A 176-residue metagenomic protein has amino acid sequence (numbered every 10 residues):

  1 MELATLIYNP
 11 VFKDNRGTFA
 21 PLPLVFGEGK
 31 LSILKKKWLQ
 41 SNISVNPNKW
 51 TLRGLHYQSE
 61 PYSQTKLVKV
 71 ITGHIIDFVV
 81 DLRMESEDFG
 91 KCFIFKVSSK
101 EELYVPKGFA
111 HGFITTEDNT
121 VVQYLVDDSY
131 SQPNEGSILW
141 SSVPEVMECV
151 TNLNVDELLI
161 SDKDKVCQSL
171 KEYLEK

Functional and structural regions predicted by a protein language model:
M1-K96, N119, V126-K176: Non-catalytic, conserved peripheral segments adjacent to functional cores
K96-D118: Conserved metal-binding segment of the jelly-roll/cupin
